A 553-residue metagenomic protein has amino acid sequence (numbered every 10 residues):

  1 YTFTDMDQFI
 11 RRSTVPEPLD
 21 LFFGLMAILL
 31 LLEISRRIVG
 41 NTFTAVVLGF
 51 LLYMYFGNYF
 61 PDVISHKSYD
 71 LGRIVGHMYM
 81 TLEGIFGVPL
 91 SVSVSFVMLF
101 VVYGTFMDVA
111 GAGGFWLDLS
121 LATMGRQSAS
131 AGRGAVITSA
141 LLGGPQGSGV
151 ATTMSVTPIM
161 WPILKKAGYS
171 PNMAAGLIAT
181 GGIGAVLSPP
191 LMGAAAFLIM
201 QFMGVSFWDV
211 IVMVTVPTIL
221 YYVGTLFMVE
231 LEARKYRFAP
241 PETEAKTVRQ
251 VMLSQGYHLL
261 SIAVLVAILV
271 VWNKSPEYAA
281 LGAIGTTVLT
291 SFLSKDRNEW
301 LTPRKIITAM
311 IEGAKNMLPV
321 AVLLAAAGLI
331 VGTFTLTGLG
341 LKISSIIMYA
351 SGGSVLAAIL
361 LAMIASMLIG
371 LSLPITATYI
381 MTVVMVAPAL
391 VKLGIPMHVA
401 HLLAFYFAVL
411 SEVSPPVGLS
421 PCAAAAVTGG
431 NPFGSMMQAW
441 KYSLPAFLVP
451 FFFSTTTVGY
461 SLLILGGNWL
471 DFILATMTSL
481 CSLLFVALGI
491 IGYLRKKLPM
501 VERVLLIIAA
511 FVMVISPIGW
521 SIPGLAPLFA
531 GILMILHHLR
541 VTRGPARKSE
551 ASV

Functional and structural regions predicted by a protein language model:
Y1-S13, I38, N58-S68: Transmembrane alpha-helix boundary signature
P18-F22, L82-F96, A122-A135, A167-M173 (+5 more regions): Membrane-interfacial loop-to-helix junctions in multi-pass transporters
L21-L30, N41-R73, V94-V102, Y257-L265 (+8 more regions): Hydrophobic mid-bilayer segments of alpha-helices in multi-pass membrane transport proteins, especially secondary
E33, I38, L48-V63, L71 (+10 more regions): Core transmembrane alpha-helical segments of multi-pass membrane transporters/permeases
R36, G104-D108, S139-S148, T180-V186 (+5 more regions): Transmembrane alpha-helix interface/packing and boundary motifs in multi-pass membrane proteins, characterized by
L117-A185, G204, I375-A408, V417-G434: Hydrophobic transmembrane alpha-helices that form the pore/transport pathway of multi-pass ion and small-solute
V212-N316, L419-F511, R543, R547-V553: Long, contiguous bundles of hydrophobic transmembrane helices that form the permeation core of multi-pass
G256-V399, Y406-F407, A487, K496 (+3 more regions): Long hydrophobic segments that form regular secondary structure
